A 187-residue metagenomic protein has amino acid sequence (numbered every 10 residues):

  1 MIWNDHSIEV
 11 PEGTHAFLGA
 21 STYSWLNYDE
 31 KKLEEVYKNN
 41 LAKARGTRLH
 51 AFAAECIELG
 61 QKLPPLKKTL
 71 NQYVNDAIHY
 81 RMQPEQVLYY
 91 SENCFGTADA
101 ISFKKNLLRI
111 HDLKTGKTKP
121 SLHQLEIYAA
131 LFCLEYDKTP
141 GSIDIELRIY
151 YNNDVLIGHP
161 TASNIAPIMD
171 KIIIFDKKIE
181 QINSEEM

Functional and structural regions predicted by a protein language model:
M1-F52: Charged, glycine-rich intrinsically disordered N-terminal tails and low-complexity linkers that flank
W25-L33, D76, L108, K178: Alpha-helical context
E35-R109, G116-H123, L134-S142, L156-P160 (+1 more regions): Catalytic cores of nuclease domains that cleave nucleic-acid phosphodiester backbones
D112-T115, I149: Residue-level recognition of conserved beta-strand positions in structured domain cores
Q124-A130: Membrane-associated lipid acylation/remodeling enzymes share a hydrophobic transmembrane-juxtamembrane segment
I143-M187: Domain-level recognition of nuclease-like catalytic cores that cleave nucleotide substrates
